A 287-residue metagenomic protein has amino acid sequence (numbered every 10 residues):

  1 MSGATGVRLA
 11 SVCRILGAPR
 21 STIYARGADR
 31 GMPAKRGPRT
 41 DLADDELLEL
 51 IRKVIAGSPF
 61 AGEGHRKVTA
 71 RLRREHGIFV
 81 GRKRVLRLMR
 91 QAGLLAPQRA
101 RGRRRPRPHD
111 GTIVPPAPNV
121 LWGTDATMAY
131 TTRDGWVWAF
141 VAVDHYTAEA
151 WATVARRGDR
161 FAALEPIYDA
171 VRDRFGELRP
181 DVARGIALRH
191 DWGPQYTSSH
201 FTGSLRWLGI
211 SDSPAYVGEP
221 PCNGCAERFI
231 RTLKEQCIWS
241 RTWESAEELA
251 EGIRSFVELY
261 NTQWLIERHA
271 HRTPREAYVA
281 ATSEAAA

Functional and structural regions predicted by a protein language model:
M1-G27: Structured, non-catalytic alpha/beta "coupling" segments that mediate domain-domain communication and provide generic
G6-R8, E63, V80, E244: Residue-level signal for the short linker/turn that defines the boundary of a DNA-recognition helix
V12-C13, I23, I51, V68 (+13 more regions): Mobile genetic element proteins and their domesticated derivatives, centered on retroelements and DNA transposons
C13, T22-L121, E219-P220, H271-S283: Basic, flexible linker segments flanking DNA-binding modules in nucleic acid-interacting mobile-element proteins
P33-R39, L178, I238-A246: Short, polar/flexible loop-turn hinges at active-site or ligand-entry regions and domain interfaces
T40-A43, H190-W192, S198-L205, D212-K234 (+2 more regions): RNase H-like two-metal-ion nuclease catalytic core shared by retroviral integrases and related mobile-element nucleases
R74, I78-R82, L86-V143, E149 (+3 more regions): Mobile-element integrase/transposase regions, centering on the N-terminal DNA-binding/Zn-coordinating module
V114, R206-I210, T232-A287: C-terminal domain-tail junction helix/linker
